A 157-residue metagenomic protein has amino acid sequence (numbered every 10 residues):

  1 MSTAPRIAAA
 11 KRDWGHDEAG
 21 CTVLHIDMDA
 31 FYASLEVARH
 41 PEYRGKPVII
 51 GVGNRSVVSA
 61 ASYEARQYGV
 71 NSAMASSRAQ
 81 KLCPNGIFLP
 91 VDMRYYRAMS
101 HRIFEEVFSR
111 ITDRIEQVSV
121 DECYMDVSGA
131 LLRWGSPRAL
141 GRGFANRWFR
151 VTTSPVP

Functional and structural regions predicted by a protein language model:
M1-P157: Gly/Gly-Pro- and Ser/Thr-rich, intrinsically disordered tail segments characteristic of DNA damage-repair and tolerance
